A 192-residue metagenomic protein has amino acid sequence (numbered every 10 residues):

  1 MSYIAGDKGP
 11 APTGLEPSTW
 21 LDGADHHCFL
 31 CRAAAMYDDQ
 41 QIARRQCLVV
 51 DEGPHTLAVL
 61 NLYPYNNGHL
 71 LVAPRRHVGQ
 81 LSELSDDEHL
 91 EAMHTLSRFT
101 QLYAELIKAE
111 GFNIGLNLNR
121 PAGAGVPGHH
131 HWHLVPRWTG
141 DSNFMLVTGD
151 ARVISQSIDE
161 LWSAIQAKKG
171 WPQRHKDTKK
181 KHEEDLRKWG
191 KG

Functional and structural regions predicted by a protein language model:
M1-D25, P127, V135-W171: Conserved His + Asp/Glu catalytic blocks
M1-N67: Active-site microenvironments that recognize anionic phosphate/pyrophosphate groups
C28, A58, P74, A92 (+1 more regions): Divalent metal-coordination and catalytic microenvironments
L70-M93, G149-I154: Short histidine-centered catalytic/ligand-binding loop motif
L84-A109, W162-A164: Long, well-ordered alpha-helical scaffolding segments within enzyme catalytic domains, especially pronounced
I107-A122: A short glycine-rich, hydrophobically flanked beta-strand micro-motif that places a catalytic Asp/Glu for divalent metal
A124-H130: A short, glycine/Asx- and small/polar-enriched loop/turn that sits immediately N-terminal to a beta-strand
P172-G192: Short, low-complexity, charge-dense intrinsically disordered segments
